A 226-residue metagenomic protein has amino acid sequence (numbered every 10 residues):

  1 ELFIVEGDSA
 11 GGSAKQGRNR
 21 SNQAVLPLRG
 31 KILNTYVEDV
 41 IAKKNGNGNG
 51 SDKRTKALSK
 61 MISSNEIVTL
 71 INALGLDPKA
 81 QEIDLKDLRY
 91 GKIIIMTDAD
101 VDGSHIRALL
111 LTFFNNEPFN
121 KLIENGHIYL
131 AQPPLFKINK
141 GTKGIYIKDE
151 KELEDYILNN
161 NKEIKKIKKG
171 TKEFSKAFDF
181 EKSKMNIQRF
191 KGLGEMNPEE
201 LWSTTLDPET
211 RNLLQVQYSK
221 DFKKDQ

Functional and structural regions predicted by a protein language model:
E1-Q226: Conserved phosphate-chemistry cores used by DNA topoisomerases
